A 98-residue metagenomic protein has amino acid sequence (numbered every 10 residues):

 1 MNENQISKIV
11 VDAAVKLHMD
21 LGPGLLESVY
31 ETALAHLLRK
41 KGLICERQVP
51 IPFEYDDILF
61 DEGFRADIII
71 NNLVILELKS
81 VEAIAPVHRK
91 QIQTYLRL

Functional and structural regions predicted by a protein language model:
M1-I44, Q93: Solvent-exposed, charged helical/coil patches that constitute nucleic-acid or partner-interaction surfaces
N2-I9, V15, D57-I70: Accessory recognition modules or surfaces
G22, C45, A66-I84, Y95: Conserved catalytic cores of phosphodiester-cleaving nucleases, focusing on short active-site segments
E27, I84-A85: Alpha-helix N-cap/loop-to-helix initiation residues
Y30, V49-P50, V81: Proline- and acidic/polar-enriched loop/turn elements at helix boundaries
R39-D56: A short acidic/basic microdomain associated with nuclease active sites
H88: Short, conserved glycine- and acidic-residue-centered signature motifs in active-site or ligand-binding loops
Q91-L98: Metal-dependent nuclease catalytic cores in nucleic-acid-processing enzymes, especially RNase H-like/related
